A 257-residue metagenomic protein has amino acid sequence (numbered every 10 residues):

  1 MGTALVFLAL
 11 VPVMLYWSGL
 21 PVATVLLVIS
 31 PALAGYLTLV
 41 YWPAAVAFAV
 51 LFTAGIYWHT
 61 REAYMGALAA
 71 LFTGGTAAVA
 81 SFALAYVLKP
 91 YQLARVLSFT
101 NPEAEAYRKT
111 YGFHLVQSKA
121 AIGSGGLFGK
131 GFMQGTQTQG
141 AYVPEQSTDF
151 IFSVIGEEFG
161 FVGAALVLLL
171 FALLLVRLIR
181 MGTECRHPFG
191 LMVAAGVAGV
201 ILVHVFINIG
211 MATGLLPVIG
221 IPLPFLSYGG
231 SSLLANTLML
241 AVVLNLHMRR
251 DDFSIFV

Functional and structural regions predicted by a protein language model:
M1-W42, V242: Alpha-helical transmembrane segments of multi-pass inner-membrane proteins
G2, E158-V176: Hydrophobic alpha-helical transmembrane segments
A4-L5, V25-I29, L71, A165-L166 (+2 more regions): Hydrophobic alpha-helical transmembrane segments
F7, V11, V28, M192-V200 (+2 more regions): Alpha-helical transmembrane segments of multi-pass membrane proteins, especially transporters and channels
P12-P21, L39, A54-A63, A172-G182 (+1 more regions): Structural signal for the C-terminal ends of transmembrane alpha-helices and the immediately following loop
I29, A34-A164, P188-G190: Hydrophobic, glycine- and aromatic-enriched re-entrant/interface helices and adjoining loop segments
I179-I219, L226: Loop-to-helix entry and N-terminal half of a specific, functionally important transmembrane alpha helix in multi-pass
I209-V257: A juxtamembrane structural motif centered on a specific transmembrane helix
